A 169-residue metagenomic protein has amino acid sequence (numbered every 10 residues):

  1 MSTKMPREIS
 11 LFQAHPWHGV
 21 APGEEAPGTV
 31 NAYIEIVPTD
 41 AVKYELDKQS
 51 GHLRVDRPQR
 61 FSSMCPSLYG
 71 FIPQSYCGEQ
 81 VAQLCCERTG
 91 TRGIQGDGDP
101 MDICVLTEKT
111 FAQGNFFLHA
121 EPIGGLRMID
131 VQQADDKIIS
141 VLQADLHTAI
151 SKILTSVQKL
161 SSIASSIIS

Functional and structural regions predicted by a protein language model:
M1-S169: Hydrophobic N-terminal alpha-helices or hydrophobic patches in metabolic proteins across all domains of life
